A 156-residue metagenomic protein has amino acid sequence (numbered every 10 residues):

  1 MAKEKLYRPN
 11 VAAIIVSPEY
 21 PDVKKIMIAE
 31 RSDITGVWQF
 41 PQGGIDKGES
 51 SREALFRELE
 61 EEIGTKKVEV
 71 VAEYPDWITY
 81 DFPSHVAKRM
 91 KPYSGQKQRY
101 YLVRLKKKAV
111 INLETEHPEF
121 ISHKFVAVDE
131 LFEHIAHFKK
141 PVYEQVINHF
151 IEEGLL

Functional and structural regions predicted by a protein language model:
M1-F40: N-terminal strand-loop-strand
P9, P18-P21, P75, P92 (+2 more regions): Proline-rich intrinsically disordered, low-complexity coils
I14, G48, Q145-V146: A periodicity- and composition-biased signal for non-globular, repetitive helical segments
Q39-Q42, Q96-Q98, Q145: Residue-identity detector for glutamine
I45-H137: Unchanged
F132-L156: Charged phosphate-binding loop/patch that engages nucleotide di/tri-phosphates or the phosphate backbone of nucleic
